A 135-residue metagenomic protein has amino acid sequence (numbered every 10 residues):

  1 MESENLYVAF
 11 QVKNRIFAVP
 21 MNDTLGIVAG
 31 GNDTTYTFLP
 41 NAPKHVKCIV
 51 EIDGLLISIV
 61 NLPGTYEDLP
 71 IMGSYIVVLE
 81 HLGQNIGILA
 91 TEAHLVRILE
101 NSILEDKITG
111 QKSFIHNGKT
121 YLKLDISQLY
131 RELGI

Functional and structural regions predicted by a protein language model:
M1-I135: An acidic, low-aromatic, low-complexity terminal/linker signal
